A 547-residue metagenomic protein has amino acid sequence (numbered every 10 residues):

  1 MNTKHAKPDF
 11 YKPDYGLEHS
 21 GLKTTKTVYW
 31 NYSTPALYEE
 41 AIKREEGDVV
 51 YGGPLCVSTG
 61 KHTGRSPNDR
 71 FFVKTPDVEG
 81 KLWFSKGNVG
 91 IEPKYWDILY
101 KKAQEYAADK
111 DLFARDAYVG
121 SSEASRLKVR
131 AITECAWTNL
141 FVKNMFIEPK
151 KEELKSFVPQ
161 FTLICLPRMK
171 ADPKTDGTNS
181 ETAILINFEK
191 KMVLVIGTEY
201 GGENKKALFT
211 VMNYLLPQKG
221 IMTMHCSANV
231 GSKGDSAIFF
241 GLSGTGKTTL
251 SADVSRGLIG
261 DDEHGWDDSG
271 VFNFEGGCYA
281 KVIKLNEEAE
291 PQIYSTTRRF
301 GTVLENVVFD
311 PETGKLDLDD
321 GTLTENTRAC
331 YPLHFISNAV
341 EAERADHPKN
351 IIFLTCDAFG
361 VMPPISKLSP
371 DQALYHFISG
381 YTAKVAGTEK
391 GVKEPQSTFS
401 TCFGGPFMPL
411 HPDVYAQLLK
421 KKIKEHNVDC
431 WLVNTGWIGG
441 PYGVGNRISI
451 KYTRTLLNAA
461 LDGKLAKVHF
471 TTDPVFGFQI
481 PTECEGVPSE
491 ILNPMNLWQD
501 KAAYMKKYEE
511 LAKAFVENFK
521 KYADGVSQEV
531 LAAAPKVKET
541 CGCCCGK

Functional and structural regions predicted by a protein language model:
M1-K155, T540-G546: N-terminal accessory targeting/assembly segments
N2-V50, P217, H225-L242, D253-V254 (+2 more regions): Glycine-rich, often acidic-flanked micro-motifs that create phosphate/phosphodiester-binding or positioning elements
P76-F84, N187-M192, I196, Q396-C402: Gly-rich Lys/Arg/Thr-decorated short loops/hinges at beta-loop-alpha junctions or inter-strand turns that position
P159-F161, L166-L215: Charged, amphipathic alpha-helical linker segments immediately N-terminal to NTP-binding catalytic cores
K247: Conserved lysine of the Walker
L250: Hydrophobic positions on the alpha1 helix immediately C-terminal to the Walker A/P-loop
I491, N496-K547: Generic C-terminus detector
